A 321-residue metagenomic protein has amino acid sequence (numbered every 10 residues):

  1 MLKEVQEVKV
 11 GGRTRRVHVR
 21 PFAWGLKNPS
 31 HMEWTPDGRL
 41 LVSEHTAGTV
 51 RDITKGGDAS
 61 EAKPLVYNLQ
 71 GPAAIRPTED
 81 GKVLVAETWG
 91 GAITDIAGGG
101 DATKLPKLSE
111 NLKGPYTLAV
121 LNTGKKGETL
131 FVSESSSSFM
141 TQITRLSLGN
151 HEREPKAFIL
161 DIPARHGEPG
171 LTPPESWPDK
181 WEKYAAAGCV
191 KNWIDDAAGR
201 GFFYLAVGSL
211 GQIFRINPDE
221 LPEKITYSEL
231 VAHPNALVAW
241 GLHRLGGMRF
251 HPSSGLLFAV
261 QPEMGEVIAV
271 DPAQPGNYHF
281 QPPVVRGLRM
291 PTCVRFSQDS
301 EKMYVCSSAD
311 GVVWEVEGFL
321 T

Functional and structural regions predicted by a protein language model:
L2-G25: A short helix->beta-strand "capping" segment at the edge of beta-propeller domains
H18-A23, S60-V66, T103-S109, E154-D161 (+3 more regions): A short beta-strand motif characteristic of beta-propeller blades
W24-R39, Y67-V83, E87, S109-T129 (+7 more regions): Beta-rich, blade/repeat-based domains predominating in secreted/periplasmic proteins but also intracellular
P29, I53-G56, P72, I96-G99 (+5 more regions): Tandem-repeat architecture and repeat-register "anchor" residues
V42-G57: Beta-propeller domains
H45, T88-W89, S135-S138, G208-S209 (+4 more regions): Short loop/turn segments immediately following the C-termini of beta-strands
G48-R51, G91-T94, S138-I143, G211-F214 (+2 more regions): Structural signal for beta-propeller blades
I53-D58, I96-D101, S147-E152, N217-P222 (+2 more regions): Short loop/turn segments that connect beta-strands within beta-propeller blades
